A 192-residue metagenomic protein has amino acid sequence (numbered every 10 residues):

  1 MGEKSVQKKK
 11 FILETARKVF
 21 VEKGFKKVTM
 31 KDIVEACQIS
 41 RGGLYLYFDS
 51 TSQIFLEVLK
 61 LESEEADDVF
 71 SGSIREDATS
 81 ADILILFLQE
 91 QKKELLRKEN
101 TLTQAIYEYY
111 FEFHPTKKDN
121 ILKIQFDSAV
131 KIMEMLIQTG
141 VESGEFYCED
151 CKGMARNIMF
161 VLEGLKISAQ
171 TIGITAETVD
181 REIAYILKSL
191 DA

Functional and structural regions predicted by a protein language model:
M1-Q7: N-terminal intrinsically disordered/low-complexity leader segments
K8, T51, V58, E62-A66 (+5 more regions): Hydrophobic/aromatic residues within well-ordered alpha-helical segments
F11, T15, V19-Q53, E57: Helix-turn-helix
E57, L61, S71-K98, M154-I158 (+1 more regions): Hydrophobic alpha-helical connector segments
E64-D67, T116-E142, R156: Amphipathic alpha-helical packing segments from all-alpha helical-bundle domains
L86, E90-K93, K131-E142, V161 (+1 more regions): C-terminal peripheral helix-coil segments that are non-catalytic and often amphipathic
L95-K117: Amphipathic alpha-helical segments used for helix-helix packing
